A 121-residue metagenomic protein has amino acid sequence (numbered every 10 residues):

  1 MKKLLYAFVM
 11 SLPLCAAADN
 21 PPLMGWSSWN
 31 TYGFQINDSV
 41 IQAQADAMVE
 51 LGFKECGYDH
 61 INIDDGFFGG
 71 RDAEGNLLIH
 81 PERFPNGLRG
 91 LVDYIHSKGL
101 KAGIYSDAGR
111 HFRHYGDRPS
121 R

Functional and structural regions predicted by a protein language model:
K2, A18, F53-E55: A generic structural signal for short, solvent-exposed coil/turn residues that cap or connect secondary-structure
K3-L14: Sec-dependent N-terminal signal peptides
M10, A18-D19, E82: Compositionally biased, intrinsically disordered/low-complexity regions enriched for serine, proline and threonine
C15-A16, Y94: Extended, non-catalytic scaffold segments that flank or surround catalytic motifs
A18-Q42, A47: N-terminal module-boundary/linker segments of secreted carbohydrate-active enzymes
V40, Q44, M48-R121: Aromatic-lined carbohydrate-binding/catalytic grooves of carbohydrate-active enzymes
